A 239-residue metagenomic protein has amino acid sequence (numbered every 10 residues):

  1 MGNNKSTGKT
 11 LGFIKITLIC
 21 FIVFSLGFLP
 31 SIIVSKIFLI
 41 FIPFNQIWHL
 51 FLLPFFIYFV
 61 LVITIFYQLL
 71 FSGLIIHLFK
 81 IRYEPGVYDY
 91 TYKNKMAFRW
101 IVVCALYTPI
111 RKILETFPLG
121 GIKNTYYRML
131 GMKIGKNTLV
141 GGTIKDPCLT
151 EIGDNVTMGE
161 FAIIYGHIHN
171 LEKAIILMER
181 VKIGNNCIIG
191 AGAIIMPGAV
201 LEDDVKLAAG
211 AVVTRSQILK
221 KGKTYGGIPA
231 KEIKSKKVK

Functional and structural regions predicted by a protein language model:
M1-N124, R128, K236-K239: Terminal amphipathic alpha-helical/low-complexity segments used for targeting or macromolecular assembly
G73, E84-Y88, G135, E179 (+2 more regions): Glycine-centered flexibility motif
I75, T150-E151, V213-R215: Intrinsically disordered, low-complexity boundary segments flanking structured domains
T108-N155, G159-Y165, L171, I176 (+1 more regions): Left-handed beta-helix
G159-F161, Y165-H167, L171-K239: Glycine-rich hexapeptide-repeat left-handed beta-helix
